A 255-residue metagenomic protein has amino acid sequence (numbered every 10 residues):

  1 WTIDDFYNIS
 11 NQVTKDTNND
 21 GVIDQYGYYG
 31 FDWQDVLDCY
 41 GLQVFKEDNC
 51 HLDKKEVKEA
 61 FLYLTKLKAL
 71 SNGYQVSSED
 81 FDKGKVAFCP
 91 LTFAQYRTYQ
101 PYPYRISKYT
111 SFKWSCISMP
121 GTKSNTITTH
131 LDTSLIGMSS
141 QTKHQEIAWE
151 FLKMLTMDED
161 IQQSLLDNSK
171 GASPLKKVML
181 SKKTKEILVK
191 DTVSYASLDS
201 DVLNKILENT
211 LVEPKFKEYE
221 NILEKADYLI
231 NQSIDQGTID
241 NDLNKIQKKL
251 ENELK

Functional and structural regions predicted by a protein language model:
T2-C50, V86-A87: Extracytoplasmic/periplasmic solute-binding protein
Y7-Q12, E47-V76: Glycine-centered hinge/linker elements that transmit conformational signals in sensory and ligand-binding systems
Y7-Q12, Q75-C89, Y228: Short helices/loops that flank or line small-molecule/ion binding pockets
N18, L42-E59, Y104-S107, G121-T129: Short, solvent-exposed loop/beta-turn-alpha elements that line the ligand-binding surface or hinge of extracytoplasmic
Y29-N49, H130-S139, I222-L229: Periplasmic solute-binding protein
A87-T92, R97-Y99: Paired acidic/hydrophobic, glycine-rich loop segments that form the ligand-binding mouth/hinge of periplasmic-binding
I106-P174: Extracytoplasmic/periplasmic substrate-recognition and gating elements
K182-K255: Conserved C-terminal helix/tail region of periplasmic/extracytoplasmic solute-binding proteins
